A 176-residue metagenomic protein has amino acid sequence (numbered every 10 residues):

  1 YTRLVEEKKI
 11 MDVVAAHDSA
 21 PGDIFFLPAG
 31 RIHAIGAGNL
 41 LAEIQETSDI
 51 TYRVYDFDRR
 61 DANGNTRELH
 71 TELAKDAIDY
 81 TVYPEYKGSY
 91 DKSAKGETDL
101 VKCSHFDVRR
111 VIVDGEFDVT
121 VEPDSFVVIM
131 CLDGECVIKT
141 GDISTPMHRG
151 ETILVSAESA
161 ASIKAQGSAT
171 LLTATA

Functional and structural regions predicted by a protein language model:
Y1-R3, V113-G141: Glycine- and acidic-residue-biased ligand/ion/polar-headgroup-sensing regions
L4-Y52: Loop-centered beta-sheet repeat module
V14-F26, T140-E158: Short acidic-glycine-tyrosine-enriched beta hairpin
G30-I50, H148, A157-A176: Ligand-binding loop in jelly-roll beta-barrel domains
A37-L40, E46-G64, S125, G150: Non-heme Fe(II)/2-oxoglutarate
Y52-P123: C-terminal amphipathic alpha-helical segment
K102-H105, T120-D124, M130-L132, S144-H148 (+2 more regions): A structural signal for short secondary-structure junctions
V111, G134, G150, L171: Hydrophobic, well-ordered secondary-structure elements that form the walls of internal hydrophobic environments
